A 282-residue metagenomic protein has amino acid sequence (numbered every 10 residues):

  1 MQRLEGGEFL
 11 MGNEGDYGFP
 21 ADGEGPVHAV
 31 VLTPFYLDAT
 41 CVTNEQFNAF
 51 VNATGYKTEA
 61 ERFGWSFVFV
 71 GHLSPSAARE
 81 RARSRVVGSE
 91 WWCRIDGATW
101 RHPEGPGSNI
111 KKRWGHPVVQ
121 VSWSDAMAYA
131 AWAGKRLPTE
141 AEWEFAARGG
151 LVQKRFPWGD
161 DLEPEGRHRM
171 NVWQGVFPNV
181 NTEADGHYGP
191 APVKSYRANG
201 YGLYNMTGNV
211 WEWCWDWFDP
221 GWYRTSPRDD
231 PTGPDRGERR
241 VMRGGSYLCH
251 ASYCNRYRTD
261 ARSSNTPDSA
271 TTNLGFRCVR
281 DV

Functional and structural regions predicted by a protein language model:
L4, E8-L10, E14-D16, P20 (+4 more regions): Functional-site microenvironments in short loops/helix caps that host divalent-cation chemistry
V27-F35: A short N-terminal beta-strand-loop micro-motif at the entrance of redox/enzyme domains
D38: An anion-binding catalytic pocket shared by soluble metabolic enzymes
T43: Acidic-aromatic/histidine active-site loop/patch
A53-T54: Non-catalytic, well-ordered alpha-helical segments in soluble enzyme domains
T272-V282: Short, structured beta-strand segments at or near domain termini in extracellular proteins/domains
